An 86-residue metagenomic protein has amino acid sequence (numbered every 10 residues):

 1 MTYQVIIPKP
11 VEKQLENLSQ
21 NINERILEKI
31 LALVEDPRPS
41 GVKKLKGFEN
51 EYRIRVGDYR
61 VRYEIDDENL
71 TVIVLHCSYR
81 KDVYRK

Functional and structural regions predicted by a protein language model:
T2-N17, N21-E24, P39, R55-Y59 (+1 more regions): Enriched for short, Lys/Arg-rich terminal
L31-I54: A short, surface-exposed loop/turn module that caps and links secondary-structure elements
